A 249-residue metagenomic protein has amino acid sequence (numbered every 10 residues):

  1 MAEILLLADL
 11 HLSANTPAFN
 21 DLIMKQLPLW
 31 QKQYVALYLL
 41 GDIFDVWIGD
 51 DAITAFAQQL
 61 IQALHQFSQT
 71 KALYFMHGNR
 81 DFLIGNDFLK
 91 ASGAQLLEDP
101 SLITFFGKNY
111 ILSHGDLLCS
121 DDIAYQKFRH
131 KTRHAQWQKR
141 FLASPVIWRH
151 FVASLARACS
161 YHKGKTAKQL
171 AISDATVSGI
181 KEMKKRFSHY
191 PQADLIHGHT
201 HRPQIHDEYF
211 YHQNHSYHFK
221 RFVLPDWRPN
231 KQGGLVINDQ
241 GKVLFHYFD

Functional and structural regions predicted by a protein language model:
M1-A2, Q240, D249: Short, Lys/Arg-enriched, disordered terminal segments
A2-E3, L12-F105: Core catalytic region of metal-dependent phosphoesterases/phosphodiesterases, especially metallo-beta-lactamase-like
L6, L39, T104-F105, D207 (+1 more regions): Generic beta-strand structural signal
L6-A8, L37-G41, A72-N79, L112-S113 (+2 more regions): Active-site neighborhood of phospho(di)ester-bond hydrolases with catalytic His/Asp-centered motifs
I43-F67, T166-A175, I180-L195: N-terminal short leaders/motifs
A91-E98, N109-I111, D116, D121-F128 (+2 more regions): Conserved beta-sheet core of the metallophosphoesterase superfamily
G115-E182: Active-site-proximal loop/helix segment associated with metal-binding centers of metalloenzymes
